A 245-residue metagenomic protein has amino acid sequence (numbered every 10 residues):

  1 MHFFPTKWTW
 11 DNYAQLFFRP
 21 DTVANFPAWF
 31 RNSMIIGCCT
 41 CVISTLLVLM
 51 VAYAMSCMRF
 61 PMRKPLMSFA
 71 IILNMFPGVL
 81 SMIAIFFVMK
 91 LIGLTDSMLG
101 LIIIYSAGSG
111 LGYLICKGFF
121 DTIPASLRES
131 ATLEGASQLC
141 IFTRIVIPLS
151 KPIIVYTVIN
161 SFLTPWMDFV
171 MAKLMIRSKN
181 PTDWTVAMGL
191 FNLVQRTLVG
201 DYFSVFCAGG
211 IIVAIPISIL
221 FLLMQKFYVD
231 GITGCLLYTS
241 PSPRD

Functional and structural regions predicted by a protein language model:
M1-L237: A structural signal for multi-pass alpha-helical bundles of membrane permease subunits that mediate small-molecule
C235-D245: Residue-level detector of conserved catalytic or cofactor/ligand-binding positions in enzyme active sites
